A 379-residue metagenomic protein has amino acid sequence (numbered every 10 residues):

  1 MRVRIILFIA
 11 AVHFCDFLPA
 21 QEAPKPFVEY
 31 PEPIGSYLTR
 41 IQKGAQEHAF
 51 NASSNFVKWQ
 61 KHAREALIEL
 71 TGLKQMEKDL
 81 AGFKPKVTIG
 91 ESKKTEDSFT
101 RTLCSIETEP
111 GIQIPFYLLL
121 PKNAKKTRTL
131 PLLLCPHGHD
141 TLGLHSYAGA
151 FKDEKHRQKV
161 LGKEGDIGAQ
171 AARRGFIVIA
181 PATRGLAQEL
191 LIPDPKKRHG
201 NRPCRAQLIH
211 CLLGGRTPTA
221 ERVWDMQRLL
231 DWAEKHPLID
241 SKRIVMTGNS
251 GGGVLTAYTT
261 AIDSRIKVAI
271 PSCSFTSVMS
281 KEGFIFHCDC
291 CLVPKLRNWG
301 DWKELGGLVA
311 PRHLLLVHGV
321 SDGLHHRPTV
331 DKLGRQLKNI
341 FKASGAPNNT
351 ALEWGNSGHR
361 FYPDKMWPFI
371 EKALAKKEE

Functional and structural regions predicted by a protein language model:
A20-T100, T108, E379: N-terminal targeting or regulatory segments adjacent to alpha/beta-hydrolase or S9 domains
E91-K152: Glycine-rich active-site/cofactor-binding loop and its immediate structural neighborhood
R128, L134-Q227, E234-K235, S280-I285: Cap/lid segment of the alpha/beta-hydrolase catalytic domain
R205-A206, H210-G214, R228, I266-G307 (+3 more regions): Mobile cap/lid helix-loop segments that gate and shape the active-site cleft of serine hydrolases
L238-S250: Alpha/beta-hydrolase fold nucleophile elbow
G248-Y258: Glycine-rich nucleophile elbow surrounding the catalytic serine of serine-hydrolase chemistry
V309, L316-H318: Short beta-strand/loop motif that positions the catalytic acidic residue of the alpha/beta-hydrolase fold
R335-E379: C-terminal catalytic histidine-bearing segment of alpha/beta-hydrolase fold enzymes
